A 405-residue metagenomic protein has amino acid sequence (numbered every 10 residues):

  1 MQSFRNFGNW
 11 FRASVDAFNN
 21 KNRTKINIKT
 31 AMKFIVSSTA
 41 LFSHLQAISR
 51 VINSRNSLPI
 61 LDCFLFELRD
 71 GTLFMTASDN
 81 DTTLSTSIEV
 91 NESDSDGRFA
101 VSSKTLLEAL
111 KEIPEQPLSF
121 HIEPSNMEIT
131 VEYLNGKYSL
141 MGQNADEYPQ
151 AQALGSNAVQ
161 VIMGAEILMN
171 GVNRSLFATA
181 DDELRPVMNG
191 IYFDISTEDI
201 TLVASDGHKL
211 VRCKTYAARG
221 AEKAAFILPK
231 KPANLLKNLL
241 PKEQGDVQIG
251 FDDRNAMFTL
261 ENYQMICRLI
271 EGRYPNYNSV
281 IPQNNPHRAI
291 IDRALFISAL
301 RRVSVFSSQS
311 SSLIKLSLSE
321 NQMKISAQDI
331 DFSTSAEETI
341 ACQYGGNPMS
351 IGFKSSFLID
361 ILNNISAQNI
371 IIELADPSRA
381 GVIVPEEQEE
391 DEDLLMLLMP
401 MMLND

Functional and structural regions predicted by a protein language model:
Q2-D405: Structural preference for solvent-exposed beta-strand-turn elements and adjacent flexible terminal/loop segments within
